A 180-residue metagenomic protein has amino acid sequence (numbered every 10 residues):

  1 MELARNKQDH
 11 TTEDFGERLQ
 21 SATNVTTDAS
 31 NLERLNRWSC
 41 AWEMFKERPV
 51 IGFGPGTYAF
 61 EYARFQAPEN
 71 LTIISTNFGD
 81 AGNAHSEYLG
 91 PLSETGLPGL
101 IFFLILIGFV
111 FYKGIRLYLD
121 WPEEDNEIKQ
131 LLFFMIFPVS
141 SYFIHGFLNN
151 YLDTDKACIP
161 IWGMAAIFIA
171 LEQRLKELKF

Functional and structural regions predicted by a protein language model:
M1-C40, K46, F78-G79: Flexible juxtamembrane loops connecting transmembrane helices in multi-pass membrane enzymes that build or modify
N6-E13, N24-V25, E69-G79, Y118-Q130: Short helix-coil transition/hinge motifs at the ends and kinks of transmembrane helices, capturing the brief
D14, T57, N83, M135 (+1 more regions): Generic alpha-helical secondary structure signal
V25-S39, I51-T95: Long extracytoplasmic/lumenal interhelical loops at the membrane interface of multi-pass membrane proteins
R64, K113-R116, G146: Transmembrane helix-loop junction
T95-S140: Hydrophobic transmembrane alpha-helices and their immediate junctions
L106-F109, L131-F180: Transmembrane alpha-helices of multi-pass inner-membrane enzymes
